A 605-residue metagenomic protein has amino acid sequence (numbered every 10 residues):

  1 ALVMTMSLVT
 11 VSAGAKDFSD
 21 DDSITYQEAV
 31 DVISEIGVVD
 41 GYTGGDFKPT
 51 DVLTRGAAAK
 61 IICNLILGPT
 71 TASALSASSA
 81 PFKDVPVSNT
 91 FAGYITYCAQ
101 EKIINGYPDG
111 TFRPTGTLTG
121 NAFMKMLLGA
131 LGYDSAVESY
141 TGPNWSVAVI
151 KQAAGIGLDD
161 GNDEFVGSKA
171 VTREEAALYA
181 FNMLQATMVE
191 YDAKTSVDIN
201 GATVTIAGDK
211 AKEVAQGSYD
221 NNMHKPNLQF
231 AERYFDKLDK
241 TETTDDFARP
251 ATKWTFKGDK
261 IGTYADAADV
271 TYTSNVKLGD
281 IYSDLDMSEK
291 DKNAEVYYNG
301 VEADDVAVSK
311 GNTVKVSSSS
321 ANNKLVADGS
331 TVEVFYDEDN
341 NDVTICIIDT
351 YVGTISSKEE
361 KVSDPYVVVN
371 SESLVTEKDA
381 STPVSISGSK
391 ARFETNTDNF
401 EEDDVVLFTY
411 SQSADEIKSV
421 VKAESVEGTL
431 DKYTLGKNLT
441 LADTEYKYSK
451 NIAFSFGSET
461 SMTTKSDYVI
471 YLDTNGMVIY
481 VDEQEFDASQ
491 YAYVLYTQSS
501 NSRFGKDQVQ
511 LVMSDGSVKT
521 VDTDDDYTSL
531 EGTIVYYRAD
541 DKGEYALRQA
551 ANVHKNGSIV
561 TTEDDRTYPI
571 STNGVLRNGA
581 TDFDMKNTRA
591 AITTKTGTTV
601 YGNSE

Functional and structural regions predicted by a protein language model:
A1-Q27, I36, D40-F91, E101-N121 (+2 more regions): Feature responds to low-complexity, polar/acidic, surface-exposed segments characteristic of secreted/exported proteins
V32-I33, C98: PEST-like intrinsically disordered low-complexity regions enriched in serine, proline, threonine and acidic/polar
E174: Surface-exposed binding/hinge segments that line and control ligand-binding clefts or catalytic entry sites
T195, N200-E605: Short, flexible, surface-exposed loop segments at domain boundaries
